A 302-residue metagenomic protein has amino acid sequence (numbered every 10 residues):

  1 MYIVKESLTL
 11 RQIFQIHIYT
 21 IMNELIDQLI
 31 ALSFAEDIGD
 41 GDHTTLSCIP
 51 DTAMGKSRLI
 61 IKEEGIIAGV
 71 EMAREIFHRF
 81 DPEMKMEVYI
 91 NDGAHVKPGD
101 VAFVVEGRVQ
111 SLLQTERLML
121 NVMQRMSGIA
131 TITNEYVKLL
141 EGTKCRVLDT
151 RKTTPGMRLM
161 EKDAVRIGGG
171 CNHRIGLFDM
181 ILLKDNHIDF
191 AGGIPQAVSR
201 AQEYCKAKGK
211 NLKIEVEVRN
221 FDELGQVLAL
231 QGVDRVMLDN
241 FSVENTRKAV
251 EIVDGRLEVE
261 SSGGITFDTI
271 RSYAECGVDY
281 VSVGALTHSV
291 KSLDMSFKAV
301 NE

Functional and structural regions predicted by a protein language model:
V4-E6: Acidic, Ala/Val/Gly-enriched low-complexity intrinsically disordered segments
R11-I21: Short, Lys/Arg-enriched N-terminal segments with co-localized hydrophobic residues within the first ~10-30 amino acids
I21-L230, R235, E244-I252, E258 (+2 more regions): Acidic/glycine-rich phosphate/pyrophosphate-binding loops and surrounding catalytic core that coordinate Mg2+
V218, G263-D268: Small/polar glycine-rich anion-binding or flexible loop at a beta-alpha turn
L238-D239, V259-I265, V283-A285: Glycine-rich beta-strand-to-loop/alpha-helix junction loops that act as flexible
A285-E302: Short, charged, intrinsically disordered terminal tails
